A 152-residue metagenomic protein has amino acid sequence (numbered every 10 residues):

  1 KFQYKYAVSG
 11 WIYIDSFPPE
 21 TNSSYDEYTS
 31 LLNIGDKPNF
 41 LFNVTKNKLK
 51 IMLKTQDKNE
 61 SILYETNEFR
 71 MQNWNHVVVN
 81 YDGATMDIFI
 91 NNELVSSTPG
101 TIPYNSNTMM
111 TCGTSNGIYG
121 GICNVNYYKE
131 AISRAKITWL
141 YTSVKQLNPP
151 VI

Functional and structural regions predicted by a protein language model:
K1-I152: Extracellular glycan-associated modules
